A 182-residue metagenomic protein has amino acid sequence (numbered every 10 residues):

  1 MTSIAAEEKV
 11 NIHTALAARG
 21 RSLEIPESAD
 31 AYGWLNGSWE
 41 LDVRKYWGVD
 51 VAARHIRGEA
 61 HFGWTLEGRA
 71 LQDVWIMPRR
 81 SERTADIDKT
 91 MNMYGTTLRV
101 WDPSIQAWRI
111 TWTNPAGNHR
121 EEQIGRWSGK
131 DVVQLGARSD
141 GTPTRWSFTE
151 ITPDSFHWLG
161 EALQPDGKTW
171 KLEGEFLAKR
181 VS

Functional and structural regions predicted by a protein language model:
M1-S182: Hydrophobic small-molecule pocket/channel-lining residues, especially in calycin-type beta-barrels
